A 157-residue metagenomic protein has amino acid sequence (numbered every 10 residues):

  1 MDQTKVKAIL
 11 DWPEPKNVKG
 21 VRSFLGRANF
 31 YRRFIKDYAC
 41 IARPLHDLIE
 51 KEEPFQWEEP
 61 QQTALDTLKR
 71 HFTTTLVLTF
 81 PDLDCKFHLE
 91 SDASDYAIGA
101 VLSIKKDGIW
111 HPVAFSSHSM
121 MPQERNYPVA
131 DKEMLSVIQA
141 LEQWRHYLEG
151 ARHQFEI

Functional and structural regions predicted by a protein language model:
M1-C85: C-terminal reverse transcriptase regions that engage the nucleic-acid substrate
A28-Y31, E133-A151: Metal-dependent nuclease catalytic cores in nucleic-acid-processing enzymes, especially RNase H-like/related
C40-L48, H146-I157: Substrate-binding beta-hairpin/strand module that engages nucleic acids
L76, L83-K105: Conserved beta-strand/loop block within the catalytic cores of divalent metal-dependent phospho-transfer/hydrolysis
L83-K86, W110, E149-F155: Short amphipathic alpha-helical interface segments
K106-L135, Q139, R152: A short, polar/acidic, helix/strand-boundary loop motif
